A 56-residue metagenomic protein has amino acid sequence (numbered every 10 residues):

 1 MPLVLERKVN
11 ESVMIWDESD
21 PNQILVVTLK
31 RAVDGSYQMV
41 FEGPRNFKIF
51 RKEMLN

Functional and structural regions predicted by a protein language model:
M1-N56: Compact, glycine-rich, soluble single-domain proteins
